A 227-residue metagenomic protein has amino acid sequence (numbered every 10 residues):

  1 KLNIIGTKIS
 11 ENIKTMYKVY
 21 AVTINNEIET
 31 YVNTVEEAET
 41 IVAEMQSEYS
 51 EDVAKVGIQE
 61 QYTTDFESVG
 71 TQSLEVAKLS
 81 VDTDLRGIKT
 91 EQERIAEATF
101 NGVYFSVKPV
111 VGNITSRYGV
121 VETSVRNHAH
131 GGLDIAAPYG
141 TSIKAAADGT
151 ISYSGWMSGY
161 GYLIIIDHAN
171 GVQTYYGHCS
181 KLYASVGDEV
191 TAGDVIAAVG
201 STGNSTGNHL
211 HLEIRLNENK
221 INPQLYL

Functional and structural regions predicted by a protein language model:
K1-T115: Membrane-proximal envelope biogenesis segments
Y104-L227: Catalytic cores of peptidoglycan-degrading enzymes
